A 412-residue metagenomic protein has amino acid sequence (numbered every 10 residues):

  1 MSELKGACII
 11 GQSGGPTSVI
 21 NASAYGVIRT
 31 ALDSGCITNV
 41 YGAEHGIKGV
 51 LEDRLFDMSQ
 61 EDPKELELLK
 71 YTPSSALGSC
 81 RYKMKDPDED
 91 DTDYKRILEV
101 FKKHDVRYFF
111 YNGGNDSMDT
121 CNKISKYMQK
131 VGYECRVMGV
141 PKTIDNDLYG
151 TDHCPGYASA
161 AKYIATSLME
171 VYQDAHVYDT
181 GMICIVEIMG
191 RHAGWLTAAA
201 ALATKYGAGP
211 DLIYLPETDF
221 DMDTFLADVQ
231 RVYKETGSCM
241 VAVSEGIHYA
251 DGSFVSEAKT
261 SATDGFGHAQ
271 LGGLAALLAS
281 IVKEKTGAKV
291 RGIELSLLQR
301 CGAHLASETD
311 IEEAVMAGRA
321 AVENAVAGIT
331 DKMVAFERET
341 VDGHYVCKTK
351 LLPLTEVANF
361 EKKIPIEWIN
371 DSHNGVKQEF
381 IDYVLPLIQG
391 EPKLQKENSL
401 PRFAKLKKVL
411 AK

Functional and structural regions predicted by a protein language model:
M1-S2, E52-R107, D116-S117, P155 (+1 more regions): Glycine-rich oxoanion-binding loops at beta->alpha junctions
S2-R54: N-terminal phosphate-binding or glycine-rich loops at protein starts, especially the Walker A/P-loop of NTPases
L4-I10, L69-K83, K142-D152, D179-M182 (+1 more regions): Gly-rich Lys/Arg/Thr-decorated short loops/hinges at beta-loop-alpha junctions or inter-strand turns that position
S13-G15, A43-K48, R81-Y82, G114-N115 (+6 more regions): Short, ordered loop/turn segments at secondary-structure junctions
T17-V27, V50-L51, D93-K95, N115-K123 (+5 more regions): Short glycine/serine/threonine-rich phosphate/pyrophosphate-binding segments that cradle anionic phosphate groups
V100, Y108-G113, D119-E134, M138 (+1 more regions): Accessory alpha-helical/coil subdomains and C-terminal extensions that flank or cap enzyme catalytic cores
E257-K412: C-terminal non-catalytic interaction/assembly regions of soluble proteins
